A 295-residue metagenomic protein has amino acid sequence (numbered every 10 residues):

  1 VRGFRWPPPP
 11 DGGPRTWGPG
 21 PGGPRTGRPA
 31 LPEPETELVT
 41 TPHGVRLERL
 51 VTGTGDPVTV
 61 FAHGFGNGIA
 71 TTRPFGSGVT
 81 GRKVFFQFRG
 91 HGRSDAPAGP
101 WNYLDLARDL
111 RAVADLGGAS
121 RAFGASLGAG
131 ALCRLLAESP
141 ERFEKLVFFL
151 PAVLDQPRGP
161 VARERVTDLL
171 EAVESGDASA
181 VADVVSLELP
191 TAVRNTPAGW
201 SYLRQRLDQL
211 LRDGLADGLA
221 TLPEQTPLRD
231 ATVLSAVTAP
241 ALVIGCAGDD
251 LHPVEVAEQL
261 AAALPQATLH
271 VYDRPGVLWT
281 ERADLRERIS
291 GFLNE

Functional and structural regions predicted by a protein language model:
T41-D95: Conserved HGGG/HGGXW glycine-rich cap/lid loop of the alpha/beta-hydrolase fold
F85-F123: Active-site loop/oxyanion-hole signature of alpha/beta-hydrolase fold enzymes
G124-L132: Gly/Ala-rich beta-loop-alpha elbow adjacent to hydrolase catalytic centers
C133-E174: Flexible "cap/lid" loop of the alpha/beta hydrolase fold
G159, S175-E224: Conserved alpha/beta-hydrolase catalytic His-Asp/Glu region
V237, V243-G245: Short beta-strand/loop motif that positions the catalytic acidic residue of the alpha/beta-hydrolase fold
A247-H252: Acidic catalytic loop of the alpha/beta-hydrolase fold
Q266-E295: Catalytic active-site module of serine/aspartate enzymes centered on a nucleophile-bearing elbow/loop
